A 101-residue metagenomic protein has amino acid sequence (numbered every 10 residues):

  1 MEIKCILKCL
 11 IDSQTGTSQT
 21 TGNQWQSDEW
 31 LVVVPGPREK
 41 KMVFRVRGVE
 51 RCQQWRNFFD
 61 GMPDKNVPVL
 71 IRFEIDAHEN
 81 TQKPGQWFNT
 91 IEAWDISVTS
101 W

Functional and structural regions predicted by a protein language model:
M1-W101: Single-stranded nucleic acid-binding surfaces, predominantly the OB-fold ssDNA-binding core
